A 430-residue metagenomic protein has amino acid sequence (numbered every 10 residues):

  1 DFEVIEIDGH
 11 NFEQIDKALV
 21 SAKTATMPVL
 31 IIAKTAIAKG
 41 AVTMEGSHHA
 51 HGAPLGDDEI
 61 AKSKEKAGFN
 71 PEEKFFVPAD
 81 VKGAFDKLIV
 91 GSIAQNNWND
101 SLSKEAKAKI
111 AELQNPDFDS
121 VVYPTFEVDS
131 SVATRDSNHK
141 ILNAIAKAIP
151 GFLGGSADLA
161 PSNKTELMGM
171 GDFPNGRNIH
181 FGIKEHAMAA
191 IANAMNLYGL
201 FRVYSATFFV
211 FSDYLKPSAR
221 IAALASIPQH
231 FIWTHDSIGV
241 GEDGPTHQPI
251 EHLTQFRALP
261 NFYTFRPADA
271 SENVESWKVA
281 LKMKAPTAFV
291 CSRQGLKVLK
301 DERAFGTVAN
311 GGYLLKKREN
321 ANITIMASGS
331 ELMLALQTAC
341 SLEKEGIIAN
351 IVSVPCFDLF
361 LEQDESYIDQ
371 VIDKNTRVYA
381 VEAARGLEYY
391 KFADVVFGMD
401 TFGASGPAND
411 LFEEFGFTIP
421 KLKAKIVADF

Functional and structural regions predicted by a protein language model:
D1-E72, V240-P245, N273, L281-F430: Thiamine diphosphate
E6, L88, Q95-V290, G295 (+3 more regions): Thiamine diphosphate
E45-H49, K74-K87, D100, Y123-S131: Charged, low-complexity surface segments at secondary-structure and domain boundaries
G68, P78, G91, A111 (+3 more regions): Short linear sequence motifs
K74, P78, K82-Q95, L361-I368: An N-terminal assembly and electron-transfer interface module characteristic of large anaerobic redox and radical
